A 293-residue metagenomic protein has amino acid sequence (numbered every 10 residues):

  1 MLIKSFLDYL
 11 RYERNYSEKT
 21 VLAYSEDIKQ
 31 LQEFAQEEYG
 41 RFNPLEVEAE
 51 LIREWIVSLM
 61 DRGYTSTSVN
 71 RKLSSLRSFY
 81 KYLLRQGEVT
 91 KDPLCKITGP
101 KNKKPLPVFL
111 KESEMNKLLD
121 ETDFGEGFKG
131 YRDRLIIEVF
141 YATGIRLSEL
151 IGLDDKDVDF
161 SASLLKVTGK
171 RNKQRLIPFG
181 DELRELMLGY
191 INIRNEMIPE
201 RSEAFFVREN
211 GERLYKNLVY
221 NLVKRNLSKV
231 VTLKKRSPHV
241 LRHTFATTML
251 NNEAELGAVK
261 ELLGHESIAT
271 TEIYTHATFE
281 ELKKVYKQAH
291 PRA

Functional and structural regions predicted by a protein language model:
M1-A293: Conserved catalytic core of the tyrosine transesterase superfamily
